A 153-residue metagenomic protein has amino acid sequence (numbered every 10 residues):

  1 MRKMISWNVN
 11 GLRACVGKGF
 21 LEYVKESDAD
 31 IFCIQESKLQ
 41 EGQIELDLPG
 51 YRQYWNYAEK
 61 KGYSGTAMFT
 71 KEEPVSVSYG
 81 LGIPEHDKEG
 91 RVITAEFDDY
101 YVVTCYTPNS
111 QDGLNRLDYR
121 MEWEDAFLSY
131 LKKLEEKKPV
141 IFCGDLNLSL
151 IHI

Functional and structural regions predicted by a protein language model:
M1-L48, A58, Y63, Y79: N-terminal, active-site-proximal structural segment of metallo-dependent hydrolase catalytic domains
R2-N10, D99-Q111, C143: Active-site-proximal beta-strand elements of phosphoester/diester hydrolases
L12-V16, D87, Y119-A126: Soluble or luminal CAZymes and related metallo-dependent hydrolases
D30, V140, D145: Conserved acidic residues
K38, I44-S110: Structured beta-strand-rich core segments of catalytic domains in phosphoester-bond hydrolases
L117-K137: A long, amphipathic alpha-helix that forms part of the scaffold/cap immediately adjacent to metal-dependent active
L148: Short active-site segment of divalent metal-dependent hydrolases/proteases that encodes the spacing between
I151-I153: Conserved small/polar residues in nucleotide/adenosyl-binding loops
